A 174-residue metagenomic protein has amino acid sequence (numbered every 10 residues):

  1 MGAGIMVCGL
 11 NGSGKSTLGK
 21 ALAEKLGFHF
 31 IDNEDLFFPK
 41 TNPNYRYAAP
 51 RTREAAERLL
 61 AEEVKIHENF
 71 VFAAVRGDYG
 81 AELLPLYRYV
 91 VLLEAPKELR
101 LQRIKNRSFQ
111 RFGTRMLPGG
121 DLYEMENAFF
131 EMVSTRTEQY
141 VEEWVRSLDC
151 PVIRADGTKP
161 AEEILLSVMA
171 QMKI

Functional and structural regions predicted by a protein language model:
V7: Hydrophobic anchor at the beta1->P-loop junction of P-loop NTPases
L10: P-loop (Walker A) phosphate-binding loop of NTP-binding proteins
S13: ATP-binding Walker
S16: Walker A/P-loop
K20, E24-E63: Conserved substrate/cofactor phosphate-moiety recognition/catalytic segment in nucleotide-dependent phosphotransferases
I66-F70: Loop/turn-to-beta-strand initiation segments
L86-R107: Conserved phosphate-donor/acceptor-positioning beta-strand/loop module used by diverse small-molecule
G113-I164: Small-molecule kinase domains that catalyze NTP-dependent phosphoryl transfer to phosphate-bearing small molecules
